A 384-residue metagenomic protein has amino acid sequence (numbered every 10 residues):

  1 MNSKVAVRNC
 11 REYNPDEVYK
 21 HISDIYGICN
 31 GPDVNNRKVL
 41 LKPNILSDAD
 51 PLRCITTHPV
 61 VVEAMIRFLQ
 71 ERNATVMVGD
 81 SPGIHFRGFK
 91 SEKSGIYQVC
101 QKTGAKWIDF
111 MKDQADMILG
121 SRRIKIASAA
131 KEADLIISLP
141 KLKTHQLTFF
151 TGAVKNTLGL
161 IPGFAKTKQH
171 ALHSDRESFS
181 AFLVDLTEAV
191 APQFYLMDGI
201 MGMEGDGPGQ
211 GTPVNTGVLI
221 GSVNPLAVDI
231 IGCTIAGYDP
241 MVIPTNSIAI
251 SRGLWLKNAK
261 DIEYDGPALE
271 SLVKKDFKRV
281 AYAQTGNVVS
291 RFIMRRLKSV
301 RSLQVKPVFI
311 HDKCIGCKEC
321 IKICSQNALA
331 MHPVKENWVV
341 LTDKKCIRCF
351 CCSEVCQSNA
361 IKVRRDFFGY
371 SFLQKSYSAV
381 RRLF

Functional and structural regions predicted by a protein language model:
M1-H311, I315, I321-E336, S353-E354 (+1 more regions): N-terminal and secondary-structure boundary signal
V334-K345: Short linker/helix segments within small regulatory modules
